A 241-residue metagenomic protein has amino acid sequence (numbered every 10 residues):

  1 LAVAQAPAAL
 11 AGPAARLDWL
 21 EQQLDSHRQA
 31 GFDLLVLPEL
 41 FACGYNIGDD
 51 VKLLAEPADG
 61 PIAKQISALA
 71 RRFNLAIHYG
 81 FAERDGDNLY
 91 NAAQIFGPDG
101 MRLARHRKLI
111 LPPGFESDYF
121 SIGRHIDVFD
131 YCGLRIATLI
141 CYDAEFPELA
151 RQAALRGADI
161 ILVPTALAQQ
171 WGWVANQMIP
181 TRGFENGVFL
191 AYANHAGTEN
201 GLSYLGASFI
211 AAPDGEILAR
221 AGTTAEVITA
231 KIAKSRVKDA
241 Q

Functional and structural regions predicted by a protein language model:
L1-L10: Generic N-terminal amphipathic, Lys/Arg-enriched alpha-helix
P13-P98, R105, A168-V188: Cys-nucleophile CN-hydrolase/nitrilase-fold catalytic domain and related Cys-dependent amidase chemistry that acts on
D33-L34, I136, I160: Structural motif
C43, Q94, H106-P112, F209 (+1 more regions): Short beta->alpha transition motifs characteristic of CBS
A58, R84-R156, A168-Q177: Active-site catalytic loop in hydrolytic enzyme cores
A58-H78, E145-I228: CN hydrolase (nitrilase-like) catalytic-core segments centered on the catalytic cysteine and neighboring Lys/Glu
Y79-F81, A92-I95, D127, S208-I210 (+1 more regions): Short beta-strand scaffold segments in enzyme catalytic cores
K108-I122, A225-Q241: A short, polar/charged loop-to-alpha-helix boundary motif
